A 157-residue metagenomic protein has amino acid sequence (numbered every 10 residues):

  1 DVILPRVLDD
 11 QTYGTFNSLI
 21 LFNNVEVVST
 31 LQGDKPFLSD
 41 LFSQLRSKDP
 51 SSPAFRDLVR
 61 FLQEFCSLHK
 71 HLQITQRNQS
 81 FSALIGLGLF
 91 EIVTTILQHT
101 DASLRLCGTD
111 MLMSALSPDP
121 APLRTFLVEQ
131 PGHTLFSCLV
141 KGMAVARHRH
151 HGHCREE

Functional and structural regions predicted by a protein language model:
D1, L31-S51, S80-T100, E129-R149: Amphipathic alpha-helical segments within extended alpha-helical solenoids and repeat-rich scaffolds in large
T12-N23, L41, L58-K70, V93-L97 (+5 more regions): Hydrophobic residues within the alpha-helices of tandem HEAT/HEAT-like
N23-T30, L68-F81, I92, P118-L127 (+1 more regions): Alpha-solenoid ARM/HEAT helical repeat scaffolds used for protein-protein interactions
V27-G33, F37, A54-L58, L104-G108 (+2 more regions): Intrinsic disorder/low-complexity flexible regions in very large eukaryotic scaffold/regulatory proteins, enriched
